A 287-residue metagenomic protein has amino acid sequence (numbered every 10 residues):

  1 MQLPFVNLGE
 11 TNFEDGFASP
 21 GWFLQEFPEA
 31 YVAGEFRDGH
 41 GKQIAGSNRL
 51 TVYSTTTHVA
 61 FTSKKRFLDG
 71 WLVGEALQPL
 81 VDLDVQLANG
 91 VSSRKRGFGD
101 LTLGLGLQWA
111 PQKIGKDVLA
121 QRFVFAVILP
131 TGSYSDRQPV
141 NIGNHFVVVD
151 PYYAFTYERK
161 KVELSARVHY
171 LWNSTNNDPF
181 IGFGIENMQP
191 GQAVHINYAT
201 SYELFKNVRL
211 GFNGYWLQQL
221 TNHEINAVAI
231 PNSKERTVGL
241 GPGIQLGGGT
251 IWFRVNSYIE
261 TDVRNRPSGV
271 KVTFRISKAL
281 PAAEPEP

Functional and structural regions predicted by a protein language model:
M1-L3, A30-S54, V91-S93, P139-N141: Surface-exposed strand-loop-strand hairpins of Gram-negative outer-membrane beta-barrel proteins
F13-G21, S63-L72, P111-A120, K161 (+3 more regions): Short loop/turn motifs that connect adjacent beta-strands in outer-membrane beta-barrel proteins
D15, E26, T57-S63, L103-W109 (+6 more regions): Residues on the lipid-exposed face of transmembrane beta-strands in outer-membrane beta-barrel proteins
L24-V32, G74-L80, F123-L129, A166-W172 (+3 more regions): Transmembrane beta-barrel strands of outer-membrane/channel proteins
E29, A33, R37, G41-Q43 (+2 more regions): Outer membrane beta-barrel transmembrane domains
R49-Q108: Long, hydrophobic/aromatic-enriched structural stretches that serve as scaffold segments
R49-T57, K95-L103, L119, G143-V149 (+3 more regions): Residues that define the transmembrane beta-barrel architecture of outer-membrane proteins
K95-V147: Hydrophobic alpha-helical segments and helix pairs
